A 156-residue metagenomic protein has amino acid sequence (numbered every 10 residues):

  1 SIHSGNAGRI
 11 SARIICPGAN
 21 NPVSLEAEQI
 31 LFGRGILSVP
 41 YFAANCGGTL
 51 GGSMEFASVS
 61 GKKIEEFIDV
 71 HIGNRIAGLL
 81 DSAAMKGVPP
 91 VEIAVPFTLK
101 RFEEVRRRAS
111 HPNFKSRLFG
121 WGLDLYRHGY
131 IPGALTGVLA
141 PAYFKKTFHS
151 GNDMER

Functional and structural regions predicted by a protein language model:
S1-C16: Rossmann-fold NAD(P) dinucleotide-binding segment
R13-R156: Adenosine-phosphate binding glycine-rich loop
